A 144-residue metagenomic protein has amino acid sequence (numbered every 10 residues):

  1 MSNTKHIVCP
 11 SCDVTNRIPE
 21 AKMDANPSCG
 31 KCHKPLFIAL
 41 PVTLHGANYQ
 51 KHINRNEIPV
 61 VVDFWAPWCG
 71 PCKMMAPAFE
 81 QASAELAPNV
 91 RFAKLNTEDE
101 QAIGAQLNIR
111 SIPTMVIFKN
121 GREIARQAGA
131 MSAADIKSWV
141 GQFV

Functional and structural regions predicted by a protein language model:
C9-C12, C29-C32: Short cysteine-rich clusters marking metal-coordination/redox-active sites
D13-N16, L36, A76: Cys/His-rich microdomains that often coordinate metals
I18-P27: Short linker/helix segments within small regulatory modules
C32-P41: Short Cys/His-rich micro-motifs in 6-15 aa windows
P41-V60: A short beta-strand-turn-helix
E57, F64-W68, S111: Short pre-active-site segment immediately N-terminal to redox-active cysteine/selenocysteine motifs in thiol-based
P71-L86: Typically the conserved alpha-helix immediately C-terminal to a functionally engaged Cys/Sec in thioredoxin-like
S111, V116-V144: Non-catalytic, surface beta->alpha helical segment in thiol-disulfide oxidoreductase systems
